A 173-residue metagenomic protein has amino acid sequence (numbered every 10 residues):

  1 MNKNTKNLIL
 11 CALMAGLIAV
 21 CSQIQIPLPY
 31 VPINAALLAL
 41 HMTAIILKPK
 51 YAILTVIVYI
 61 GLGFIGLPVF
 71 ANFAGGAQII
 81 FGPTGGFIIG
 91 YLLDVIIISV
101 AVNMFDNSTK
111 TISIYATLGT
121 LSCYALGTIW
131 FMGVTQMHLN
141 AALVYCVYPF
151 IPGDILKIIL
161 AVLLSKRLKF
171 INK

Functional and structural regions predicted by a protein language model:
M1-Y51: Hydrophobic transmembrane alpha-helices
L8-L13, L38-M42, A52-V58, I80 (+4 more regions): Hydrophobic alpha-helical transmembrane segments
L13, V20, A77-A125: Short helix-perturbing small/polar motifs within transmembrane alpha-helices
I18, S22, A44, G63 (+4 more regions): Structural signal for membrane-spanning alpha-helices in multi-pass inner-membrane proteins, emphasizing helix cores
S22-P32, I60-D94: Interfacial aromatic-anchored transmembrane helix boundaries in multi-pass membrane proteins
I24, I46, N72-F73, A101-F105 (+1 more regions): Helix-loop junctions at the membrane-solvent interface of multi-pass transporters, primarily the C-terminal
P32-L37, A77-P83, N140-F150: Non-cytosolic membrane-interface motifs at loop->transmembrane helix junctions
F73, S108-K173: Membrane-embedded alpha-helical hairpins and interfacial helices in multi-pass inner-membrane proteins
